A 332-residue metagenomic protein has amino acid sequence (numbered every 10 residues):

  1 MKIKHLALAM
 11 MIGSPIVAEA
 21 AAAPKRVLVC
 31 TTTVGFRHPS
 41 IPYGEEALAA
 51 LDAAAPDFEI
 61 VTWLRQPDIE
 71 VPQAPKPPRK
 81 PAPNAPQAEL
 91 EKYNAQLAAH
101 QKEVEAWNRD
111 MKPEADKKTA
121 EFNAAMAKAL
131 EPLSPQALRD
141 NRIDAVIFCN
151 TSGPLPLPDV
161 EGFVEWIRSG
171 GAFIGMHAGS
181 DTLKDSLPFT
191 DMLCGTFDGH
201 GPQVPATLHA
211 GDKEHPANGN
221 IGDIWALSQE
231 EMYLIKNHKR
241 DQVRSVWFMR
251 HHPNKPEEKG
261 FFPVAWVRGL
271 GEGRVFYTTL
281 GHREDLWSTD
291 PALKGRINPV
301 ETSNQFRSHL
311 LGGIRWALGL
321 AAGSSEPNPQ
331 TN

Functional and structural regions predicted by a protein language model:
M1-A7, I16: Bacterial N-terminal signal peptides that target proteins for export
S14-A20: C-terminal segment of classical bacterial N-terminal signal peptides
A22-K25, T31, P39-P42, E46-A54 (+6 more regions): Extracellular ligand-binding/catalytic regions of CAZymes and related secreted enzymes and adhesion modules
L28-C30, I60-T62, D144-C149, I167 (+3 more regions): Structural recognition of the beta-strand scaffold that forms the well-ordered cores of secreted hydrolase catalytic
T33-F36, Q66-I69, T151-L155, F173 (+4 more regions): Solvent-exposed loop/turn segments at secondary-structure junctions within structured extracellular/periplasmic domains
F58-E59, Q96-Q101, E105-K118, F122 (+4 more regions): Catalytic beta-strand/loop cores that center a nucleophilic Ser/Cys/Thr and support acyl-enzyme chemistry
P132-D140: Short amphipathic alpha-helix with an adjacent loop that forms part of the alpha/beta core around
R139, A145-F148, S152-N220: A glycine-rich, often tryptophan-bearing local segment used as a flexible ligand/cofactor-contacting loop or short
